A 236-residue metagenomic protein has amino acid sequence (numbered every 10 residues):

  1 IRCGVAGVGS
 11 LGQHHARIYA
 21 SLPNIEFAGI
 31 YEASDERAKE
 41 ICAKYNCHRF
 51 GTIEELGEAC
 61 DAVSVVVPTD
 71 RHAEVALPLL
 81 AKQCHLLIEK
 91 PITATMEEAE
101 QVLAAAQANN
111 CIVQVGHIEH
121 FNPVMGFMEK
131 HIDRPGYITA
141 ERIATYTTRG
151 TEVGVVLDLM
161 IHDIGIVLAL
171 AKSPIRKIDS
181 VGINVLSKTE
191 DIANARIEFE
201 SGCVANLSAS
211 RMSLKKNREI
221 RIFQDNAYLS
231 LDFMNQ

Functional and structural regions predicted by a protein language model:
I1-Y45, V167: N-terminal Rossmann-like dinucleotide-binding module
H15, Y45-A105: Beta-loop-alpha module in the N-terminal Rossmann-like domain of NAD(P)-dependent dehydrogenases, especially those
A28, D61, G136: Conserved acidic residues
G51, I88-E89, V113-V115, A140 (+1 more regions): Hydrophobic residues in well-ordered beta-strands that form the structural core
T93-G150: A contiguous active-site-proximal alpha/beta segment in oxidoreductase catalytic domains
G116-P123, Y146-K177: Mid-domain beta-loop-alpha active-site segment that forms a flexible, acidic cofactor/metal-binding surface
G165-Q236: Contiguous beta-strand/loop segments that form the cofactor/metal-binding neighborhood of enzyme cores
